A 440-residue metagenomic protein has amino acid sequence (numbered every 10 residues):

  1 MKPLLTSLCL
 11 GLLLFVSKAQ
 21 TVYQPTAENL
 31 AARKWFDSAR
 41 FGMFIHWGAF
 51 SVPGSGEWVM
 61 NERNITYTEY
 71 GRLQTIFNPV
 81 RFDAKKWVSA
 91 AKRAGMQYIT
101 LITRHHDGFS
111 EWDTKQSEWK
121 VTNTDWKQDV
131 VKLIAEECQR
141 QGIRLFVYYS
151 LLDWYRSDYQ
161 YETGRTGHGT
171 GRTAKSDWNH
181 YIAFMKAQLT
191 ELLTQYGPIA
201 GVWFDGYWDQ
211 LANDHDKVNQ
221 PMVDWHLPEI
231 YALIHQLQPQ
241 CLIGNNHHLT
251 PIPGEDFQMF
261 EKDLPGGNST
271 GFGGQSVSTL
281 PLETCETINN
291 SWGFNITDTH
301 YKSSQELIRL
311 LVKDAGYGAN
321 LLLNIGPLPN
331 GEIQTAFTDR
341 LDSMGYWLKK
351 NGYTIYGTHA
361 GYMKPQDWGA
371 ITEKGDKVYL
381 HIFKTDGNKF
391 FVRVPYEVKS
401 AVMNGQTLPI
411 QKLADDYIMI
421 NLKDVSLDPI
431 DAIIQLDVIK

Functional and structural regions predicted by a protein language model:
M1-V22: Bacterial Sec-dependent N-terminal signal peptides
Q20-K440: Mature catalytic domains of secreted/periplasmic carbohydrate-active enzymes
